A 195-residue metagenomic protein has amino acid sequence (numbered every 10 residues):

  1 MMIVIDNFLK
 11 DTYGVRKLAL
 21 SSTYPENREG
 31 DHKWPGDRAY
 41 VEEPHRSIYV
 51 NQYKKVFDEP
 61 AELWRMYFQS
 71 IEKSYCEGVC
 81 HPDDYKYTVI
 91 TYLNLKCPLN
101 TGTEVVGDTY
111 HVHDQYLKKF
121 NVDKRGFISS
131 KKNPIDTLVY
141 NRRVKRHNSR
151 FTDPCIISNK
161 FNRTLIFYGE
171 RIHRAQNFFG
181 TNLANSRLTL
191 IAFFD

Functional and structural regions predicted by a protein language model:
M2-G78, N100-T103, T109, D114-K131: Non-heme Fe(II)/2-oxoglutarate
K73-D195: Catalytic core of non-heme Fe(II) oxygenases with the double-stranded beta-helix
